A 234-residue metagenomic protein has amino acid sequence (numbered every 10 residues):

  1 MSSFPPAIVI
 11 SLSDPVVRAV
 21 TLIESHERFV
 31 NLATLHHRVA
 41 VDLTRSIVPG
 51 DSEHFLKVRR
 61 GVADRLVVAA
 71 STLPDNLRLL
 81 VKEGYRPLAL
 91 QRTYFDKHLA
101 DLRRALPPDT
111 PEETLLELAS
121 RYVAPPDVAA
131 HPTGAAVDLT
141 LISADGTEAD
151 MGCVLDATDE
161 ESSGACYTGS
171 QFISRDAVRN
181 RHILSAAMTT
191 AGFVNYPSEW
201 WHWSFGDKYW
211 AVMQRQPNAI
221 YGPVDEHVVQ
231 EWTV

Functional and structural regions predicted by a protein language model:
M1-G84, L88-P197, W210-V234: Extracytoplasmic cell-surface/polysaccharide-interacting catalytic and binding patches
W203: Conserved metal-phosphate-binding beta-hairpin within the catalytic cores of diverse ATP-dependent phosphoryl-transfer
